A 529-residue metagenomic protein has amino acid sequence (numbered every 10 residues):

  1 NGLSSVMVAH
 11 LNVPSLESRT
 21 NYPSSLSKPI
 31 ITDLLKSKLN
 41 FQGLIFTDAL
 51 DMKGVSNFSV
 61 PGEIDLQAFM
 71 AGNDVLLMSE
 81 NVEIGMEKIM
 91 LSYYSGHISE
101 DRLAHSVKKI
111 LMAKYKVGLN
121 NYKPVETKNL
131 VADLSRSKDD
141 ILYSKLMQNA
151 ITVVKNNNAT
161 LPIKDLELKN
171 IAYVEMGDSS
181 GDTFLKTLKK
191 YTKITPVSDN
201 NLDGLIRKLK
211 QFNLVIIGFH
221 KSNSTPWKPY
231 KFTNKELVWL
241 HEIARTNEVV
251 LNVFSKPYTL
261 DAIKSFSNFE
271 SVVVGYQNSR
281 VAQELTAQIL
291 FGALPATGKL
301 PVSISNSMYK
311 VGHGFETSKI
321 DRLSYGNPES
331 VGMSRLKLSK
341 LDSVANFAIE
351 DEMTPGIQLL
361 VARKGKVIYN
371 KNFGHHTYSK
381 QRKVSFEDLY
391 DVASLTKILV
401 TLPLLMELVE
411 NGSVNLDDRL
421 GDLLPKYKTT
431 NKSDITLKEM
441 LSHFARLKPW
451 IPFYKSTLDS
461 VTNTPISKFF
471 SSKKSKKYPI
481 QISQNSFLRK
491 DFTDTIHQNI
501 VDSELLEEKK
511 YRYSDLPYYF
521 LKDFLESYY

Functional and structural regions predicted by a protein language model:
G2-Y22, A49, F212-W227: Short acidic, glycine-rich surface-loop motifs adjacent to enzyme active sites
V6-V8, G43-L50, L76-L77, I110 (+1 more regions): Hydrophobic faces of well-ordered beta-strands that scaffold small-molecule active sites in alpha/beta enzyme cores
S24-F46: Alpha-helix-loop-beta-strand connector modules within alpha/beta enzyme cores
K28, S37-K38, F58-S330, S334: Preference for extracellular/luminal or secreted protein segments
E329-K364, S471, K476, D494 (+1 more regions): Beta-lactamase-like hydrolase cores
R363, Y378-S514: Active-site-proximal loop and beta-strand segments within enzyme catalytic domains
I368-T377: Short beta->alpha transition motifs characteristic of CBS
